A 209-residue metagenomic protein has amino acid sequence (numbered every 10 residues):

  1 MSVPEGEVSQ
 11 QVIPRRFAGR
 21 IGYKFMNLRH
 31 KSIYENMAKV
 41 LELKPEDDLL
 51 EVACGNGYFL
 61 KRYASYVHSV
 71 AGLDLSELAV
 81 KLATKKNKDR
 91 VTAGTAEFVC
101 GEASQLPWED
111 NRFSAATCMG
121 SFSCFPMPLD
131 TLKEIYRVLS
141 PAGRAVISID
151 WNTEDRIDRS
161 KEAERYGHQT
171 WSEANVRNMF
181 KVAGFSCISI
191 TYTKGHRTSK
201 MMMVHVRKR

Functional and structural regions predicted by a protein language model:
M1-K44, Y58-F59, L82, K86-R90 (+2 more regions): Conserved class I S-adenosyl-L-methionine
L50-V52, N56-Q105: Class I SAM-dependent methyltransferase SAM/SAH-binding core
T117: A conserved beta-strand element that flanks and buttresses the S-adenosyl-L-methionine
G120-S121: Short catalytic micro-motifs in class I SAM-dependent methyltransferases
L129-P141: A short glycine-rich, Lys/Arg-flanked "PGG" loop and its adjoining helix->strand segment in the class I
V146-W171: Conserved class I S-adenosyl-L-methionine
H168-A183: Short alpha-helix
G184, Y192-R209: Core SAM-dependent methyltransferase catalytic element
